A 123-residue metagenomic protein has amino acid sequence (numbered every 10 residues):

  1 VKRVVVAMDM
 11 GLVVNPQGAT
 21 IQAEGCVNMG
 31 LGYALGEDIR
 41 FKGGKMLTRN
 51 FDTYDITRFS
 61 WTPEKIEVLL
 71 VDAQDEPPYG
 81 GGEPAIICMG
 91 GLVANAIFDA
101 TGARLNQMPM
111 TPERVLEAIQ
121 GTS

Functional and structural regions predicted by a protein language model:
V1-S123: Cofactor-binding beta-sheet edge motifs in enzyme active sites
